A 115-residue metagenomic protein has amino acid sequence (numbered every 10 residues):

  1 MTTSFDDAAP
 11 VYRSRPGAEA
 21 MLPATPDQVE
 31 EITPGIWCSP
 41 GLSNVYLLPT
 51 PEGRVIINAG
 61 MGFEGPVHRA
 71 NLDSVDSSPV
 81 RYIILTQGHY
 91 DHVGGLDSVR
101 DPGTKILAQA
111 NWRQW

Functional and structural regions predicted by a protein language model:
M1-T2, N58: Short N-terminal secondary-structure initiator segments
T2-Y12, A110-W115: Acidic/polar short surface loop at catalytic or gating sites that assists cofactor/ion binding and chemistry
T3, A20-P23, D27-Q28, S39 (+2 more regions): Residue-level signal for the start and early helices of compact helical domains
D7-T25: Blade/loop signatures of beta-propeller domains
L22-S74: Conserved beta-strand hairpin/beta-sheet module of binuclear metal-dependent hydrolase folds, prominently
P66, A70-W115: Active-site HxH/HxHxD metal-binding segment of metal-dependent hydrolases
